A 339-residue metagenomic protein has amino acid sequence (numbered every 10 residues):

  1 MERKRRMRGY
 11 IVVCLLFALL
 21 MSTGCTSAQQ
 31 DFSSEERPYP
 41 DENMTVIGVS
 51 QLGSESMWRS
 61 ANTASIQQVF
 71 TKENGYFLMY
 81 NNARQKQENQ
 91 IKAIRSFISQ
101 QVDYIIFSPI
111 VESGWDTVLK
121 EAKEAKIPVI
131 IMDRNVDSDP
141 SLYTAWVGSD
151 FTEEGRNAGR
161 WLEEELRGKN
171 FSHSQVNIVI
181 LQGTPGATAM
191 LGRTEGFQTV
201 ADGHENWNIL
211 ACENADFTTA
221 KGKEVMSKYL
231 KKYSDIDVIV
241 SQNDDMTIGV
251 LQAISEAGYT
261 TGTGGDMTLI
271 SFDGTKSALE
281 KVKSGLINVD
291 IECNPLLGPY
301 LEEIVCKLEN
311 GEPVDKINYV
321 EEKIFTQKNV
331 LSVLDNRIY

Functional and structural regions predicted by a protein language model:
M1-V46, K72, K120-I127: Short, low-complexity disordered leader/linker segments with a strong preference for bacterial N-terminal type II
C25-T45, Q175, I180-P185, A189 (+2 more regions): Hinge/cleft segment of the Venus flytrap/periplasmic-binding protein
F32-E42, V46-S65, V69, E73 (+8 more regions): Extracytoplasmic "Venus flytrap"
P40, Q90, V147-Q175, K221-K223 (+2 more regions): Hydrophobic alpha-helical segments within soluble ligand-binding/sensing domains
W58-K72, E154-W161, T188-W207, V225 (+1 more regions): Short, solvent-exposed amphipathic alpha-helices that sit in or adjacent to ligand/effector-binding or catalytic
Y80-N82, S138-E164, C212, S284-P295: Short beta-strand elements at the ligand-binding edges of bilobed clamshell
F107-E124, F197, A211-E280: Hydrophobic alpha-helical
T117-E153, N177, T275-K281: Flexible loop/hinge segments that line or gate small-molecule binding clefts
